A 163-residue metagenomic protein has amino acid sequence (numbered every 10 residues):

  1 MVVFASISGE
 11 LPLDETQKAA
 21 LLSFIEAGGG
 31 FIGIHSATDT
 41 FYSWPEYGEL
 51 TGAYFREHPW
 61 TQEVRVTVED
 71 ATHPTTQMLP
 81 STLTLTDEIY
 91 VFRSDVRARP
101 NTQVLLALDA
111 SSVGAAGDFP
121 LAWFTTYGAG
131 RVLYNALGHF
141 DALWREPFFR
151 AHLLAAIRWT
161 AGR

Functional and structural regions predicted by a protein language model:
M1-F41, A129: Short alpha-beta junction capping motif
V3, I32, Q103-L105, L133-N135: Hydrophobic/aromatic beta-strand patches that form the interior of the parallel beta-sheet core in alpha/beta enzyme
I7-P12, F31, A37-F41, H73 (+3 more regions): Solvent-exposed loop/turn segments at secondary-structure junctions within structured extracellular/periplasmic domains
Q17-A20, S43, A71, F149-L153: Stable alpha-helical elements in mature extracytoplasmic
D39-L50: Glycine-rich, charge-decorated loop segments at or immediately adjacent to ligand/cofactor-binding or catalytic sites
A53, H58-A129: Catalytic beta-strand/loop cores that center a nucleophilic Ser/Cys/Thr and support acyl-enzyme chemistry
V113-F119, T126-R163: Extracellular ligand-binding/catalytic regions of CAZymes and related secreted enzymes and adhesion modules
